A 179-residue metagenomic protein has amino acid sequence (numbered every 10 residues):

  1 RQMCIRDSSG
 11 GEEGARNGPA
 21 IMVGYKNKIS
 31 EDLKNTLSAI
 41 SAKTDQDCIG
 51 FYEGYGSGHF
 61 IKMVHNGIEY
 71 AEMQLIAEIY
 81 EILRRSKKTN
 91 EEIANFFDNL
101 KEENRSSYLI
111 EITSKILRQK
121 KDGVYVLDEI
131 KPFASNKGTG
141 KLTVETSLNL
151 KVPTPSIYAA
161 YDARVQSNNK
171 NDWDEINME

Functional and structural regions predicted by a protein language model:
R1-I5: Short, small-residue-biased leader/transition segments that mark boundaries at the very start of proteins
G10-N17, I40-Y70, K88-R105, I110 (+4 more regions): Conserved Rossmann-fold dehydrogenase catalytic segment
P19-A42, M63, Q74, I82-K88: Rossmann-like NAD(P)H-binding beta-loop-alpha module
N27, G58-I61, Y70-M73, A77 (+5 more regions): Electropositive phosphate-/nucleotide-binding environments in soluble metabolic enzymes
N66-G67, A77, S114, K141-E145: Hydrophobic alpha-helical segments
L83-F96, S147-V152: Inter-helical turn/loop segments and adjacent helix faces that build the functional surface of alpha-helical bundle
Y125-E179: A conserved active-site cap/scaffold subdomain adjacent to cofactor or substrate pockets
